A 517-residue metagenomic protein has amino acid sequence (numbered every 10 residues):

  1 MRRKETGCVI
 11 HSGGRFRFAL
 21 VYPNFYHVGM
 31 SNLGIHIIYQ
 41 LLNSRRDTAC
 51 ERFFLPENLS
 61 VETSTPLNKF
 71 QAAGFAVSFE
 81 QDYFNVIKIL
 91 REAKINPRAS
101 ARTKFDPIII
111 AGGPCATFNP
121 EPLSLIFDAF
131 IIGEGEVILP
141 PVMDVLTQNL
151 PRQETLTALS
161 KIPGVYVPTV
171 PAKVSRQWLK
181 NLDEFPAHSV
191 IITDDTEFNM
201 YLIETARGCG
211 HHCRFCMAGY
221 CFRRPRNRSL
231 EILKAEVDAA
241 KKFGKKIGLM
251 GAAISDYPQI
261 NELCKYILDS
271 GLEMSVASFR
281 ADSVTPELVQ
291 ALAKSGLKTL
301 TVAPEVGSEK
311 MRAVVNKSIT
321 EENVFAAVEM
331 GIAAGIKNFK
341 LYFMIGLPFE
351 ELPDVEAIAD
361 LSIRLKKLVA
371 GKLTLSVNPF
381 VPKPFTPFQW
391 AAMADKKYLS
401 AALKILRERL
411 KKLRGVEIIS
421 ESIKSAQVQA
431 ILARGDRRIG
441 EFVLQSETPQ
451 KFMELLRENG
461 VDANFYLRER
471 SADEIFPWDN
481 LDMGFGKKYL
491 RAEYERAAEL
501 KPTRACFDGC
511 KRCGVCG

Functional and structural regions predicted by a protein language model:
M1-A19, Y26-H27, Y166-I203, G484-A497: N-terminal [4Fe-4S]-dependent radical SAM core
M1-G7, F18-L20, K411-G517: Radical SAM enzyme core and accessory elements
L20-V21, V237-T374, P382: Conserved SAM/AdoMet-binding glycine-rich loop
N32, D195-E231, G509-G517: Canonical Radical SAM [4Fe-4S] cluster-binding loop centered on the CxxxCxxC motif and its immediate flanking residues
I35-I37, L90, L125-F127, L146 (+7 more regions): Short secondary-structure boundary/capping segments
D47-E57: A short beta-strand-loop structural module common to alpha/beta enzyme folds
L55-A172, P387-D436, G440-T448, E454: Glycine-rich beta-alpha loop elements in corrinoid/cobalamin-binding modules across cobalamin-dependent enzymes
H211, P258, E287-L288, K310-V315 (+5 more regions): Flexible glycine/acidic-rich beta-alpha junction loops that bind and position SAM and/or redox cofactors in anaerobic
